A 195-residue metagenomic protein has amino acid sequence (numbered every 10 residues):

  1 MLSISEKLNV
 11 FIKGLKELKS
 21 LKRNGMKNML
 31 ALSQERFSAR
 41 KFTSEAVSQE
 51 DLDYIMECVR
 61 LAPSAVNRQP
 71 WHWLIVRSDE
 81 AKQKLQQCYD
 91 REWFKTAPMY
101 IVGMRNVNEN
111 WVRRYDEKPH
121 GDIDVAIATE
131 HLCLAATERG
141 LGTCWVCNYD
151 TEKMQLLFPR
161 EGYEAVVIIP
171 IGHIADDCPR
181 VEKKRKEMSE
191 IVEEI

Functional and structural regions predicted by a protein language model:
L2-L21, G25, M29-L32, S38-A46 (+2 more regions): C-terminal helix-cap and adjacent tail motif
L30-A31, D90-W93, R160: Short secondary-structure boundary/capping segments
L32-R36, S64-N67: Short, flexible turn/loop "capping" segments at secondary-structure junctions
D51, M56-E57, L61-A128: Glycine/small-residue-rich phosphate/adenosyl-binding loop
V59, I101, D116-L157, I169: Small-aliphatic-rich amphipathic alpha-helix that forms the alpha element of a beta-alpha
Q69, G142-W145, E164-A165: A short coil-to-beta-strand element that immediately follows conserved catalytic motifs
R105, N148, H173: Short secondary-structure boundary segments
Q155-E161, P179-E182: Short proline/glycine-enriched turn/loop segments at secondary-structure junctions
